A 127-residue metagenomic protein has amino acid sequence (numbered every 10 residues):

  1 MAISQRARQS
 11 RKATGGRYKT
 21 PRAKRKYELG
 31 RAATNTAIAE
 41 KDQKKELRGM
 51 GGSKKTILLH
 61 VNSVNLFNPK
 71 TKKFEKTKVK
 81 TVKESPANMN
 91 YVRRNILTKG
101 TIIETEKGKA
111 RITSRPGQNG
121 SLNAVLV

Functional and structural regions predicted by a protein language model:
M1-V127: Ribosome-associated RNA-binding proteins
